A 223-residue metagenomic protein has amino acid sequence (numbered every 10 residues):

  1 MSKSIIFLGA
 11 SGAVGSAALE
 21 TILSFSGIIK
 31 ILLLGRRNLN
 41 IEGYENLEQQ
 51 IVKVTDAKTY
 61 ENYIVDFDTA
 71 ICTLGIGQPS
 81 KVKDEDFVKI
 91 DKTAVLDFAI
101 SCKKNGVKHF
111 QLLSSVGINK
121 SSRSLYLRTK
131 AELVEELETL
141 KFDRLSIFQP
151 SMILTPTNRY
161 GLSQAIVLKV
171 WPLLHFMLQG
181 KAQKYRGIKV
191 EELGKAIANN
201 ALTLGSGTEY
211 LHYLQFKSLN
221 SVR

Functional and structural regions predicted by a protein language model:
K3-G27: N-terminal Rossmann NAD(P)H-binding glycine-rich loop of SDR-like oxidoreductase domains
I5, N46-D97, S101-K104: NAD(P)H-binding glycine-rich loop region in Rossmannoid oxidoreductase-like domains and their noncatalytic homologs
L8, L34, T73-L74, F110-V116 (+1 more regions): SDR active-site strand-loop-helix element
A10, S24-G27, K120-S221: Oxidoreductase cofactor-interface core, primarily capturing Rossmann-like NAD(P)-dependent enzymes
V14-A18, F98, L133: Hydrophobic residues within alpha-helices that form the first helical element adjacent to the glycine-rich loop
I29, D68, K108, D143: Short acidic/polar active-site loop segments enriched in Thr and Asp
L33-N40: Short, polar loop motifs at secondary-structure junctions
D84, K89-E132, T139, S146: Conserved Rossmann-fold NAD(P)-dependent oxidoreductase catalytic core, especially the SDR/UDP-sugar
